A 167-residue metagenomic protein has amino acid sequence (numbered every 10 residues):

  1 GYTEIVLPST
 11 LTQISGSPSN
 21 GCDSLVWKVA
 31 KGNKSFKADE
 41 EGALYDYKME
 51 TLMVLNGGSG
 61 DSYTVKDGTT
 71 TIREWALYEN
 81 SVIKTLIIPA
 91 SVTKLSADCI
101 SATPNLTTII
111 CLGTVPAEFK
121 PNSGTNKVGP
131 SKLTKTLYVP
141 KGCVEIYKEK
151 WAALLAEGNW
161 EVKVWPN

Functional and structural regions predicted by a protein language model:
G1-Q13, C22-G42, L55-T71, N80-K94 (+3 more regions): Structural signature of tandem-repeat unit edges
S17-P18, P121-P130, E145-E161: Short, aromatic/basic amphipathic alpha-helical patches
D46-M49: Short acidic-glycine loop/turn motifs at beta-strand connectors
R73-E74, A97, V144, K148: Generic solvent-exposed, charged/amphipathic alpha-helical segments that serve as macromolecular interface scaffolds
